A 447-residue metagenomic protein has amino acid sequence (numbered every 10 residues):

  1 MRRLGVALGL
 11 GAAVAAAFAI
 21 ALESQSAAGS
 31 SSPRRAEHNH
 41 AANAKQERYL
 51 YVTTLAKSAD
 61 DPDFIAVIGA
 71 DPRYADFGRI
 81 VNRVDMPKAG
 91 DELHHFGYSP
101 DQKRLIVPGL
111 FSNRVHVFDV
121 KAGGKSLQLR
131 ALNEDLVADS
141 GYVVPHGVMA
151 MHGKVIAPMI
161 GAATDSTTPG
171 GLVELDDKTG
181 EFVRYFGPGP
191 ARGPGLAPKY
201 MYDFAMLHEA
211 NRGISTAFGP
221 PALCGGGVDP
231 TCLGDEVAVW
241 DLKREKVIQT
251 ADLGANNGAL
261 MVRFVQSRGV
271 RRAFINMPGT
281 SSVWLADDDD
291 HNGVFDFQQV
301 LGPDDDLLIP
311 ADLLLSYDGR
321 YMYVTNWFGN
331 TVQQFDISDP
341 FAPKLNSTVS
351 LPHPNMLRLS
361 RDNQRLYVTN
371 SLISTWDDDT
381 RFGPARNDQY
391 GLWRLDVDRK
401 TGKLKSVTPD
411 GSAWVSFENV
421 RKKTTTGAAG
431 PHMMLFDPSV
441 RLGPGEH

Functional and structural regions predicted by a protein language model:
A36-A41, P87-P100, V137-G153, A191-N211 (+4 more regions): Beta-rich, blade/repeat-based domains predominating in secreted/periplasmic proteins but also intracellular
H40, K45, V52-A59, A157-P169 (+2 more regions): Short, conserved, GDST-rich strand-edge loop motifs in beta-rich repeat architectures
I68-D76, V117-L127, L175-E181, V239-K246 (+3 more regions): Short loop/turn segments immediately following beta-strands, especially the blade-tip and inter-blade linker loops
F77-A150: Blade-loop segments of beta-propeller domains
R79-E92, R130-G141, R184-K199, V247-L260 (+3 more regions): Surface-exposed loop and turn segments in beta-propeller and other repeat-based domains that flank or scaffold
V120-H208: Asp-box/WD-like beta-propeller blade repeats and closely related beta-sheet repeat scaffolds
G193-S338: Beta-propeller domains
D304-P384, Y390: Loop/turn-rich, solvent-exposed surfaces of beta-rich toroidal or solenoidal domains
